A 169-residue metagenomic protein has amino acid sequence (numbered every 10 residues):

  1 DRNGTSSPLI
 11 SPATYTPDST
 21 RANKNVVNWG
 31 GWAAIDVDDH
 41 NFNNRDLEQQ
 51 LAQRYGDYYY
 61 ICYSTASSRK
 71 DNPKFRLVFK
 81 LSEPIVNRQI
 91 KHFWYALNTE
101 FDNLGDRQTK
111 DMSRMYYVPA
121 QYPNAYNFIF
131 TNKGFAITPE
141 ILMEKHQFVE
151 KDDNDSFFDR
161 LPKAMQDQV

Functional and structural regions predicted by a protein language model:
D1-F75, F79-H92, S156-V169: Signature for HUH/AEP ssDNA processing cores
D1-R2, E83, N98-K163: Catalytic "initiation/cleavage/transfer" segments centered on a nucleophilic residue and adjacent nucleic-acid-engaging
Q53-G56, Y95-N103: Short, intrinsically disordered, mixed-charge
